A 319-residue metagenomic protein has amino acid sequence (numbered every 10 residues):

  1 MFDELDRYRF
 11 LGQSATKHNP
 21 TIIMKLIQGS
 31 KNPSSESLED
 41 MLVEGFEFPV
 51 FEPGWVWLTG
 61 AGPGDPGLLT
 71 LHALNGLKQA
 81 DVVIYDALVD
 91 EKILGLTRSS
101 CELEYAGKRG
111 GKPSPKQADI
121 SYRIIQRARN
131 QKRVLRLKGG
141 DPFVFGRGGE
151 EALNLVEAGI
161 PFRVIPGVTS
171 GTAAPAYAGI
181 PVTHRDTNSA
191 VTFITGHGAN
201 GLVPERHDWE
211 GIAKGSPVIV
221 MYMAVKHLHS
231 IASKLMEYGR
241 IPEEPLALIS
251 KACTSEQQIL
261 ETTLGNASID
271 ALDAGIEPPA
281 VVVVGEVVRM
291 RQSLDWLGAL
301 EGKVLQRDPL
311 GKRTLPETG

Functional and structural regions predicted by a protein language model:
M1-A61, L71-V168, A173: Class I S-adenosyl-L-methionine
F2-F46, P53-V56, D119, N130-V134 (+2 more regions): A contiguous loop/helix-start segment that scaffolds small-molecule binding in enzyme catalytic cores
P63-P66, V89, R109, G139-F143 (+3 more regions): Short glycine-rich anion-binding loops that position phosphate/pyrophosphate groups of nucleotides and phosphorylated
P66, A73-N75, T262-G265: Cofactor-pocket helix-loop regions in the catalytic cores of large enzyme subunits
L68, P115, G146, T172 (+3 more regions): Residues that form or flank phosphate/diphosphate-binding pockets in enzymes that use nucleotide phosphates
C101-K108, G159-R163, V182-T192, G239-L248: Short hydrophobic/aromatic-enriched beta-strand-loop microsegments
F143-G215, Q258-E261: Class I SAM-dependent methyltransferase SAM-binding "motif I" and its flanking Rossmann-like core
